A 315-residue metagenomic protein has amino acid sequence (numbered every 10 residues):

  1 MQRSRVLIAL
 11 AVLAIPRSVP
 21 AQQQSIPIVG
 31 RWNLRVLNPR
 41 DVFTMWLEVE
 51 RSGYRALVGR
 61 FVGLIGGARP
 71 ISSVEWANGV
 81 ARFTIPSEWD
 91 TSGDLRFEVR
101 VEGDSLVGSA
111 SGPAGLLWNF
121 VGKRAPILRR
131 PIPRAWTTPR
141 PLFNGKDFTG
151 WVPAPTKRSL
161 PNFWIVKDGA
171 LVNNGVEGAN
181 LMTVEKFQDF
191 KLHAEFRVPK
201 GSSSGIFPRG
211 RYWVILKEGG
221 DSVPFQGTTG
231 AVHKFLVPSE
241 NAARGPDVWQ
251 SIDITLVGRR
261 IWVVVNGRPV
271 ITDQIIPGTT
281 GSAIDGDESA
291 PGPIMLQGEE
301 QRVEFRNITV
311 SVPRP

Functional and structural regions predicted by a protein language model:
R3-I8: N-terminal export leaders
P20-Q23: Boundary at the C-terminal end of the N-terminal hydrophobic targeting segment
P27, R31-P315: Carbohydrate-interacting regions of secretory-pathway proteins
